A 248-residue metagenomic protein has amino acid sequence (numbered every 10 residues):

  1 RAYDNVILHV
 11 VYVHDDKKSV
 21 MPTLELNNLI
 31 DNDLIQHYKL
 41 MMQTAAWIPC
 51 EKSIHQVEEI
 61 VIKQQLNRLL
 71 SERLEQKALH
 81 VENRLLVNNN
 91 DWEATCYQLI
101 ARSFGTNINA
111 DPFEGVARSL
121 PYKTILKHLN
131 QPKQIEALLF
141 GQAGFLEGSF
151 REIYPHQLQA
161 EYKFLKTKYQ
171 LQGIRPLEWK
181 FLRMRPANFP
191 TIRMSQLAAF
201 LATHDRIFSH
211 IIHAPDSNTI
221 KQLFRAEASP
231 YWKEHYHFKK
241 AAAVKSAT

Functional and structural regions predicted by a protein language model:
V6-Y122: Internal, well-ordered alpha/beta segment that forms a basic, Gly-enriched binding/recognition surface
L69-T248: Hydrophobic, aromatic-lined core segments that form the binding pocket/scaffold for planar heteroaromatic ligands
